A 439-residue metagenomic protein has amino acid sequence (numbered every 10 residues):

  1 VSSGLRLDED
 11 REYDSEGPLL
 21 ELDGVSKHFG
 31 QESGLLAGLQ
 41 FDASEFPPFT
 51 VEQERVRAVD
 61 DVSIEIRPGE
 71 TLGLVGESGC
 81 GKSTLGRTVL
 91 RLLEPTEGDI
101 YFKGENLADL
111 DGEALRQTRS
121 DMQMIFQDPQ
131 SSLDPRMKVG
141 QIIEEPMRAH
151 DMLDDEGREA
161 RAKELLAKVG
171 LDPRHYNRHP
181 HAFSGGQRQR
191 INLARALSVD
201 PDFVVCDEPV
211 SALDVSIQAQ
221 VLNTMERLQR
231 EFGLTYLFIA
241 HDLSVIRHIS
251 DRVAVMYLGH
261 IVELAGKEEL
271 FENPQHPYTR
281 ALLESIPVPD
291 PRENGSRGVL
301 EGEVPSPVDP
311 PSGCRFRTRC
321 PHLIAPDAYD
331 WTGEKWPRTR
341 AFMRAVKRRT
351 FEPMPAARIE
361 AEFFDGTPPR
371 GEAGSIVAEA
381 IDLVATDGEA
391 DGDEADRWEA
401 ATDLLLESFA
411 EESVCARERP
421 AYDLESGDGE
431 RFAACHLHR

Functional and structural regions predicted by a protein language model:
V1-P18, Q31-P47, K267-A434, R439: Charged, flexible cofactor/metal-binding loops and thiol motifs
G38-P47, E105-N106, G157-R174, L283-E284: Conserved ABC ATPase "signature" region
V51-Q53, L107-Q123, A149, E269-P274 (+1 more regions): ABC ATPase NBD coupling module
G98-N106: Conserved ABC transporter NBD signature motif
D200: Conserved catalytic motifs of ABC-family nucleotide-binding domains
P209, L213, I217-G295: P-loop NTP-binding/switch modules centered on Walker-like glycine-rich loops
